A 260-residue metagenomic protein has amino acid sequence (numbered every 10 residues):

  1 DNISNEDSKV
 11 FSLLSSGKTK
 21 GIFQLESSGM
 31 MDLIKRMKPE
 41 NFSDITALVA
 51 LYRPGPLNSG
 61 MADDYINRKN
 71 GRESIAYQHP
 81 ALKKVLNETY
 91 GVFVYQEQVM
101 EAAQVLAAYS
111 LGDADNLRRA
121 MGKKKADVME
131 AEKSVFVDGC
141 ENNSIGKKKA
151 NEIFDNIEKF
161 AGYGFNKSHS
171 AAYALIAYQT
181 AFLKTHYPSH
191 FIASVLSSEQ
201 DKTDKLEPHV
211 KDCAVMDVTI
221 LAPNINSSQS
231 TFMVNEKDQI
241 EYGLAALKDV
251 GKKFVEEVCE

Functional and structural regions predicted by a protein language model:
D1-E260: Noncatalytic, beta-rich nucleic-acid-contacting surfaces in large DNA/RNA-processing enzymes
